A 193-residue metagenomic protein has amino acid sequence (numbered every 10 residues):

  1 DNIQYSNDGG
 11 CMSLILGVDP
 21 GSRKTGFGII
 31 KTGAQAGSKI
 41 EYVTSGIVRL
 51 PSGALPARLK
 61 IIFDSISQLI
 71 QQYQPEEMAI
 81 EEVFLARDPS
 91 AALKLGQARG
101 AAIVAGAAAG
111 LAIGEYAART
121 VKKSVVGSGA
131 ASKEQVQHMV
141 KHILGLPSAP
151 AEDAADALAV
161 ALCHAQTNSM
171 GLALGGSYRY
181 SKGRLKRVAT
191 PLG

Functional and structural regions predicted by a protein language model:
D1-G193: Phosphate- and other anionic-substrate recognition elements at nucleic-acid/protein interfaces
